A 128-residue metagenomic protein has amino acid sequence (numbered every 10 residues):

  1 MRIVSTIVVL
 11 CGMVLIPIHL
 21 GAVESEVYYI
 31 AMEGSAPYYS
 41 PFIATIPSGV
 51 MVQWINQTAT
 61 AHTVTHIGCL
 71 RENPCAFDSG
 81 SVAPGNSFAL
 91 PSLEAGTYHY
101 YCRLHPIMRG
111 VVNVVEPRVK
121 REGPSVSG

Functional and structural regions predicted by a protein language model:
M1-T6: Positively charged n-region of N-terminal signal peptides that target proteins for export
I7-I16: Bacterial N-terminal signal peptides
P17-G128: Extracytoplasmic copper-binding redox domains, predominantly the cupredoxin/blue-copper superfamily
